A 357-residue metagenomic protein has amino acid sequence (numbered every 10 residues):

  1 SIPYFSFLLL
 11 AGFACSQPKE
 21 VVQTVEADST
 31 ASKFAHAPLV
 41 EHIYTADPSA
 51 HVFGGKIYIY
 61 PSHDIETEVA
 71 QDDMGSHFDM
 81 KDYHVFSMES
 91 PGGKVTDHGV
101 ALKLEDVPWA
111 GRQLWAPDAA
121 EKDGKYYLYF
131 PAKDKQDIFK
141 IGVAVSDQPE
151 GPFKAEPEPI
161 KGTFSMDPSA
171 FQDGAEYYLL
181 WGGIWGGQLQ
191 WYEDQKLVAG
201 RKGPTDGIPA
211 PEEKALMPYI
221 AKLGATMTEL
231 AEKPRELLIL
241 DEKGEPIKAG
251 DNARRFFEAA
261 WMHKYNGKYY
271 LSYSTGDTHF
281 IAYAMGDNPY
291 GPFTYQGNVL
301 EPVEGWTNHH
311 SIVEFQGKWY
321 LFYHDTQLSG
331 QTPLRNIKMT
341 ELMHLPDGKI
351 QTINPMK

Functional and structural regions predicted by a protein language model:
S1-L8: Sec-dependent signal peptide recognition, specifically the positively charged N-region followed immediately by
G12-A14: C-terminal motif of bacterial Sec signal peptides marking the signal peptidase cleavage site
S16-K357: Carbohydrate-active catalytic/glycan-binding domains of CAZyme proteins, especially the secreted or lumenal ectodomains
